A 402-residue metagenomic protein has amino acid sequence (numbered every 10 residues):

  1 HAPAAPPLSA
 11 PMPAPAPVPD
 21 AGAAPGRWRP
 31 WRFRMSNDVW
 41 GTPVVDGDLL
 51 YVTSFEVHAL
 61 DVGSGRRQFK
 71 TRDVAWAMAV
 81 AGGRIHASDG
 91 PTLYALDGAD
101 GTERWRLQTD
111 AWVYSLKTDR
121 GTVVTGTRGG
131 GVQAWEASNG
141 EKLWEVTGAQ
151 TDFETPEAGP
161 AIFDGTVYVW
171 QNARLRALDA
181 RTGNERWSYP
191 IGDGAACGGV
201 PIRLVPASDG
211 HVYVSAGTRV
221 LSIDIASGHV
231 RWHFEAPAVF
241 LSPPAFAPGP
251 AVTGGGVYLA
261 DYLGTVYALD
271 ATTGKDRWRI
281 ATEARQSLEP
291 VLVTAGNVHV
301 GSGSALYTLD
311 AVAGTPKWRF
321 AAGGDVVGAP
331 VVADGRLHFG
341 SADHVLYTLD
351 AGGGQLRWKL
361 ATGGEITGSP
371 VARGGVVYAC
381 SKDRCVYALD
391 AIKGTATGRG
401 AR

Functional and structural regions predicted by a protein language model:
H1-A4: Membrane-interface helical sensory segment of bacterial ECF anti-sigma factor regulators
P6-W28, F55: Blade/loop signatures of beta-propeller domains
A24-V44, R66-G82, D89-G90, E103-D119 (+10 more regions): Extracytoplasmic beta-rich repeat domains
L49-Y51, R84-H86, Y94, V123-V124 (+11 more regions): Conserved beta-propeller blade signature
F55-H58, P91-Y94, G129-V132, A173-R176 (+5 more regions): Loop/turn residues immediately N-terminal
D61-S64, D97-D100, E136-N139, D179-T182 (+5 more regions): Short loop/turn segments that connect beta-strands within beta-propeller blades
S64, A81-G82, D100, R120 (+11 more regions): Acidic/polar residues in short coil/turn loops that connect beta-strands within repeat-based beta-sheet scaffolds
Y387-R402: Short, low-complexity, Pro/Ser/Thr/Gly-rich segments in the mature regions of secreted, periplasmic
